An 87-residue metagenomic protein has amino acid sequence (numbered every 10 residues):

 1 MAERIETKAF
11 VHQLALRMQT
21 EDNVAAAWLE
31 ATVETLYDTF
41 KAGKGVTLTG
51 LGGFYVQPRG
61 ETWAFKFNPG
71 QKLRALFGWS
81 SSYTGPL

Functional and structural regions predicted by a protein language model:
M1-L87: Strongly charged
